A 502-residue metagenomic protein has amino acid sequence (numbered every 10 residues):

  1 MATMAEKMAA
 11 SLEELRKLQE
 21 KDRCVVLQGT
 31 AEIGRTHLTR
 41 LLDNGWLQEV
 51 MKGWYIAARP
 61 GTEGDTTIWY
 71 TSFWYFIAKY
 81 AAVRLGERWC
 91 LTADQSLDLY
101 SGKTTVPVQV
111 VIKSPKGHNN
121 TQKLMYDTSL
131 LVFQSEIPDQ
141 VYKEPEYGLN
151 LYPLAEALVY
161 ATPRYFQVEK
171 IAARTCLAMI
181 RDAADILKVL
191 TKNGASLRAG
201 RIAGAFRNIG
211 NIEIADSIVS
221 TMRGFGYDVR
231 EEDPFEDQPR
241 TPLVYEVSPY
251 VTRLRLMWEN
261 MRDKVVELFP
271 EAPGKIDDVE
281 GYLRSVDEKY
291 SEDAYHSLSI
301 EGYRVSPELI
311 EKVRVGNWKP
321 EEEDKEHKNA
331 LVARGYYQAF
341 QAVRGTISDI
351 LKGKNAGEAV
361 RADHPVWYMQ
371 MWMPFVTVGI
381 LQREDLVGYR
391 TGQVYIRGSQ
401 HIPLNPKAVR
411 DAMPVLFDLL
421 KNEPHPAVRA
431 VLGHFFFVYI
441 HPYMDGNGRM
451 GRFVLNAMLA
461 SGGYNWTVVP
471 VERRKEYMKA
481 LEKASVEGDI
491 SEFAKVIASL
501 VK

Functional and structural regions predicted by a protein language model:
M1-T36, L42-V50, A58, T62-K502: FIC/Doc superfamily catalytic core
W54: Conserved two-metal-ion catalytic palm core of "right-hand" nucleic acid polymerases, unifying RNA-dependent RNA
